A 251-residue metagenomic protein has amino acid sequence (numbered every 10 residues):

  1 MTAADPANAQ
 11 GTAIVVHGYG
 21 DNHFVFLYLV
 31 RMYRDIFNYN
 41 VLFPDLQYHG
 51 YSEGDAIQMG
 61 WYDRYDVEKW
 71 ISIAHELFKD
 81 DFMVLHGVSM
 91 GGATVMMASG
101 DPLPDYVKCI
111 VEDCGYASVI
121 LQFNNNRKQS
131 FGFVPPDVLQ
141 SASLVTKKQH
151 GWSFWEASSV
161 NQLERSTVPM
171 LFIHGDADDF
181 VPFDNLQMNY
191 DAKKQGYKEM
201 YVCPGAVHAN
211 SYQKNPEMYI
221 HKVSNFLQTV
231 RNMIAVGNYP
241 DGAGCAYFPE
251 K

Functional and structural regions predicted by a protein language model:
Y19-Y33, D184: The serine-hydrolase catalytic nucleophile loop
L29, S159, V168, P182-D191: Short alpha-helix in the alpha/beta-hydrolase fold that links the catalytic acid
V30, R34-E53: Conserved alpha/beta-hydrolase
I57-F78: Alpha/beta-hydrolase active-site loop
M97-W152: Hydrolase active-site cap/lid region
R165-T167, F172-H174, D178: Short beta-strand/loop motif that positions the catalytic acidic residue of the alpha/beta-hydrolase fold
D176-V181, A209-N210: Acidic catalytic loop of the alpha/beta-hydrolase fold
A206-I220: Catalytic histidine-centered segment of alpha/beta-hydrolase-like enzymes
